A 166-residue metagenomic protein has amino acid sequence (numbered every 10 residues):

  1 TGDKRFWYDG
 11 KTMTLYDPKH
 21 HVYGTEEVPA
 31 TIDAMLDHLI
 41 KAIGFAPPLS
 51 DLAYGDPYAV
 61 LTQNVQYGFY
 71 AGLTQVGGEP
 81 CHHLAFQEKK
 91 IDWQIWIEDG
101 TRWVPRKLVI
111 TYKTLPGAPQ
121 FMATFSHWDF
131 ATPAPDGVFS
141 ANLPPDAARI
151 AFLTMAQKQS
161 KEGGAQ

Functional and structural regions predicted by a protein language model:
T1-P47, L115-F121: An acidic-aromatic
G2, T14-L15, G24, Q63 (+1 more regions): Gly/Pro-enriched, hydrophobic low-complexity segments that function as extracytoplasmic propeptides/linkers
Y23-E27, L49-G55, I150: Short, highly charged low-complexity linear segments
I32, H38-F69, F139-A141, P145: Surface-exposed, charged, gly/pro-rich loop-and-adjacent secondary-structure segments at domain edges
L153-Q166: Compositionally biased, proline/threonine/alanine/serine-rich low-complexity intrinsically disordered stretches
